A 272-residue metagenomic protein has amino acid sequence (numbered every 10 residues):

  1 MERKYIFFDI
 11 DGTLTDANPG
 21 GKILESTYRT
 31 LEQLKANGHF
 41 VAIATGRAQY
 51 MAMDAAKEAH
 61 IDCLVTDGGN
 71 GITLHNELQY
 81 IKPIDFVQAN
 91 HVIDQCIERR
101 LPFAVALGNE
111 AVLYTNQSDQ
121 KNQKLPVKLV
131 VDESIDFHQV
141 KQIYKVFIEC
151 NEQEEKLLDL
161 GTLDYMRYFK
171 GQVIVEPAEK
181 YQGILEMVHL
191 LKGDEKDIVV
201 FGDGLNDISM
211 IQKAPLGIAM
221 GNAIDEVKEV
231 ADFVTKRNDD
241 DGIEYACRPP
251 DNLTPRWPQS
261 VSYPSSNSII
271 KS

Functional and structural regions predicted by a protein language model:
M1-E2, V173-P177, Y181-S272: Mg2+-dependent phosphoryl-transfer enzymes with acidic/Ser/Thr/Gly-rich catalytic loops
K4-G20: Asp-based phosphoryl-transfer active-site loop
K4-I6, D62, I198: The start of beta-strands in P-loop NTPase/AAA+ ATPase cores
L24-D119: Active-site phosphate-binding/coordination module
A59-H60, G68, D159-T162, K213-A214 (+1 more regions): Short, structured coil segments at secondary-structure junctions
I61-G69, K82, Q123-L125, M166-R167 (+2 more regions): Short hydrophobic/aromatic-enriched beta-strand-loop microsegments
P102, A106-K213, N222: Conserved acidic, metal-coordinating active-site core of Asp-based, Mg2+-dependent phosphoryl-transfer enzymes
